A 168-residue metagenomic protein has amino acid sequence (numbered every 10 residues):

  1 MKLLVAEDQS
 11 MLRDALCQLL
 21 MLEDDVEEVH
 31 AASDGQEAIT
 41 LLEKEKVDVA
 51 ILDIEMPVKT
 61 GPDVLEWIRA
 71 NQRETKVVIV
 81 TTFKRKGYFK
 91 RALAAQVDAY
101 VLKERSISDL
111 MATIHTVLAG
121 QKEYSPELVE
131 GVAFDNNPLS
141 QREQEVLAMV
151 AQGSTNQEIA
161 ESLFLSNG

Functional and structural regions predicted by a protein language model:
M1-L12, L16-L20: Conserved acidic segment of CheY-like receiver
D25-S33, L41: Short hydrophobic/Thr-rich beta-strand motif most characteristic of the beta2 strand and flanking loop of CheY-like
D34-E37, T60-D63: Acidic catalytic/metal-coordinating carboxylates
E45-I51: Active-site beta3 strand of CheY-like receiver
D53, T81: Active-site residues of response regulator receiver
M56: Receiver (REC) domain active-site loop signature in two-component systems and cognate sites in sensor histidine kinases
G87-L147: Short, flexible helix-to-coil linker/hinge segments that flank and couple to helix-turn-helix
G153-G168: Recognition helix of helix-turn-helix DNA-binding domains
